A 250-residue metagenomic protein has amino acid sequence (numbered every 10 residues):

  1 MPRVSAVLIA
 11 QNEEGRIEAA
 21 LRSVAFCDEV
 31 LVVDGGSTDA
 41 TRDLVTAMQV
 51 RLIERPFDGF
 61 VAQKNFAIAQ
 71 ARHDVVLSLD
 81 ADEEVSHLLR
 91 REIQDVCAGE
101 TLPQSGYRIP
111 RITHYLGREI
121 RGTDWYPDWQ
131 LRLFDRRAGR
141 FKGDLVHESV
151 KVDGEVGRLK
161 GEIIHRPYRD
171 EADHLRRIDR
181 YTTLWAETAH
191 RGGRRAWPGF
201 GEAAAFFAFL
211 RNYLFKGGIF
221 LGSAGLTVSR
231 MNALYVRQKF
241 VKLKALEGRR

Functional and structural regions predicted by a protein language model:
R3-S5: Cell-envelope/extracellular polymer assembly enzymes that use nucleotide-activated donors
V7-F26: Short, well-formed alpha-helical segments that are part of the catalytic scaffolds of diverse glycosyltransferases
G15-E18, D39-M48, L88-L89: Acidic helix N-cap motif at the loop->helix transition within catalytic regions of sugar-transfer enzymes
S23, D34-L44, D80: A conserved acidic beta->alpha catalytic loop
E29, R51, E155-G157: Conserved beta-strand segments of alpha/beta enzyme cores
P56-A71: Glycine-rich, basic loop-to-helix element that forms the pyrophosphate-binding segment of sugar-nucleotide handling
I68, D74-V75, L79, S86-R250: Catalytic-site signature of metal-activated, phosphate-bearing donor transferases, centered on the GT-A/GT-A-like
